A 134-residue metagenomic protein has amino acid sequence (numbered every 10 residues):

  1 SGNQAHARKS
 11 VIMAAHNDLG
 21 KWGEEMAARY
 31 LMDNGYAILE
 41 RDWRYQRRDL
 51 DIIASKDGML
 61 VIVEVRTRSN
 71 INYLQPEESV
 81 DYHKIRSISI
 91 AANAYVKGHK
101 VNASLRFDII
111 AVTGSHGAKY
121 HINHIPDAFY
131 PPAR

Functional and structural regions predicted by a protein language model:
G2-R41, A118: Acidic-basic catalytic patches of nuclease active cores, encompassing PD-(D/E)XK and other metal-cofactor nuclease
L31, L50-I71, I88: Conserved catalytic cores of phosphodiester-cleaving nucleases, focusing on short active-site segments
R41-D42, M59: N-terminal polybasic phosphate/anion-binding patch
D42, D51-I53, R66-R68, I110-T113 (+1 more regions): Anionic group-transfer/hydrolysis microenvironments
Y45-R48, A118: Short acidic/glycine-enriched loop/turn segments that link adjacent beta-strands
S69-I90, A94-K97: Mg2+/Mn2+-dependent nuclease catalytic core
G98-R134: Domain-level recognition of nuclease-like catalytic cores that cleave nucleotide substrates
